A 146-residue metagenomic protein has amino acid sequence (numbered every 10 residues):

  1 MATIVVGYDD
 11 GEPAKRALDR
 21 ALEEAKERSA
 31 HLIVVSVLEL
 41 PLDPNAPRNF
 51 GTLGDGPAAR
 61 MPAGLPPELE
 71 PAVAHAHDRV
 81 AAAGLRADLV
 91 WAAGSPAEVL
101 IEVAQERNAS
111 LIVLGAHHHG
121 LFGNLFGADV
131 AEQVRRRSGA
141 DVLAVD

Functional and structural regions predicted by a protein language model:
A2-D55, L85: Small/aliphatic-rich secondary-structure junction motif
P13, H75-I112: Structural beta-alpha unit
I33-V35, D88-A92, L143: General small-molecule cofactor/ligand-binding pocket signal
S36-V37, G115-H117, D146: Short secondary-structure boundary segments
N49-L53, E106-N108, V130-E132: Short, hinge-like loop/turn segments at secondary-structure boundaries
G54-P71: A short acidic, glycine-rich active-site loop that binds or catalyzes chemistry on phosphate/adenosine moieties
L111-R136: Glycine-rich, Arg-bearing micro-motifs that act as flexible, cationic patches
A140-D146: Short, flexible loop segments at boundaries between secondary-structure elements
